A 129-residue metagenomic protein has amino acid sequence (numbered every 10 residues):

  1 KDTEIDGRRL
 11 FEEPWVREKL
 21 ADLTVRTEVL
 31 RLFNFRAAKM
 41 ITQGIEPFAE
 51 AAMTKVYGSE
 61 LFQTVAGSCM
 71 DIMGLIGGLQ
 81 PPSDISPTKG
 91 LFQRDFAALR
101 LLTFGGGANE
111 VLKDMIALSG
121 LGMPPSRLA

Functional and structural regions predicted by a protein language model:
K1-A129: Alpha-helical interface subdomain recognition
